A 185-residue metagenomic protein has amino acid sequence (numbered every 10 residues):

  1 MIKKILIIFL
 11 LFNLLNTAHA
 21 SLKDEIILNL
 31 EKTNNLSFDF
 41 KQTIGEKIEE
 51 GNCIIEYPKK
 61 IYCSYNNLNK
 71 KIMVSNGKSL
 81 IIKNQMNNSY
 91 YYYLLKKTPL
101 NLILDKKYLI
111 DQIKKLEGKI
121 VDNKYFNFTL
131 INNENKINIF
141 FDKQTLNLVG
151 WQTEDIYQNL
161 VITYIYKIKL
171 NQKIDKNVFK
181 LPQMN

Functional and structural regions predicted by a protein language model:
I5-L14: Sec-dependent N-terminal signal peptides
T17-A20: Boundary at the C-terminal end of the N-terminal hydrophobic targeting segment
L28-I48: A short, Trp-centered hydrophobic/proline-enriched beta-strand micro-motif
F40, I61-Y65, L80-K83, F128 (+1 more regions): Short hydrophobic/aromatic-rich beta-strand segments that constitute the beta-sheet cores of beta-sandwich/beta-barrel
I44-E46, M86-N88, Y157: Solvent-exposed strand-loop boundary residues in beta-sheet-rich modules
C53-L102, V161: An acidic-aromatic
M86-Y125: Flexible, surface-exposed loop/linker segments and immediately adjacent secondary-structure boundaries
D111-N185: Gly/Pro-enriched, hydrophobic low-complexity segments that function as extracytoplasmic propeptides/linkers
